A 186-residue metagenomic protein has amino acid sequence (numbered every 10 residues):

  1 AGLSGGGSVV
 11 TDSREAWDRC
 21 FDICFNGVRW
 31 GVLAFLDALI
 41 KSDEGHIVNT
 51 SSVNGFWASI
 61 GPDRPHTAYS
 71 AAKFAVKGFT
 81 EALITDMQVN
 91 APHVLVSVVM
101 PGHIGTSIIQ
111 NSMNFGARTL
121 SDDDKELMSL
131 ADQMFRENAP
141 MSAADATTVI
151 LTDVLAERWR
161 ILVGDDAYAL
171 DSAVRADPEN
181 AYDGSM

Functional and structural regions predicted by a protein language model:
A1-G5: Conserved NAD(P)H cofactor-binding loop of Rossmann-fold oxidoreductase domains
S8-V9, S13-D18: Substrate-binding pocket helix/loop in short-chain dehydrogenase/reductase
V32, A72: Active-site helix of classical SDR
A34-D43: A short helix-coil junction within the Rossmann-fold of NAD(P)-dependent oxidoreductases
S52: Residue(s) in the substrate-gating loop at a strand-loop-helix junction that position the organic substrate next
W57, G61, A82-V94: Active-site-adjacent segment of SDR/Rossmann-fold oxidoreductases
V89-L162: SDR active-site lid
